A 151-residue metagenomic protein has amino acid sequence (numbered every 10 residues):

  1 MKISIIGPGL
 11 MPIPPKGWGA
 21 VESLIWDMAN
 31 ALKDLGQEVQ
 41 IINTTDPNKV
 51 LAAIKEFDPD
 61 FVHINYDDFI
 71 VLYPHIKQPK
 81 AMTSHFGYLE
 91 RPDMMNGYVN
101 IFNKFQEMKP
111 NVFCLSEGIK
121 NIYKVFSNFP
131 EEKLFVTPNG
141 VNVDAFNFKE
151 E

Functional and structural regions predicted by a protein language model:
M1, N147-E151: Nucleotide-sugar donor-binding and catalytic loop/hinge architecture of NDP-sugar-dependent glycosyltransferases
M1-T44: N-terminal subdomain of nucleotide-sugar transferases
L35, I42-I64: Active-site donor-binding segments of glycosyltransferases and PAPS-dependent sulfotransferases
I64, C114-L115: Short beta-strand scaffold positions
I64-F69, S84: Short His-centered aromatic/hydrophobic patch
L89-V99, A145-F148: Short, charged, surface-exposed secondary-structure boundary motifs
D93-C114: Membrane-proximal helix-turn-helix segments that form the acceptor-binding/catalytic region of lipid-linked
G118, G140: Carbohydrate-associated surface elements
